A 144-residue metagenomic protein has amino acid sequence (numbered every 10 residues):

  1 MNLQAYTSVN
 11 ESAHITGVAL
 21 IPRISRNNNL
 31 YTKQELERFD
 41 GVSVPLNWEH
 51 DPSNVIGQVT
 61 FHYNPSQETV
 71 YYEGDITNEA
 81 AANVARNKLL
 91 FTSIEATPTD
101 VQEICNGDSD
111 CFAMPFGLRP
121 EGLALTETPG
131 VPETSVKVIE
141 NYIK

Functional and structural regions predicted by a protein language model:
M1-K144: Signature of dsDNA virion morphogenesis modules
